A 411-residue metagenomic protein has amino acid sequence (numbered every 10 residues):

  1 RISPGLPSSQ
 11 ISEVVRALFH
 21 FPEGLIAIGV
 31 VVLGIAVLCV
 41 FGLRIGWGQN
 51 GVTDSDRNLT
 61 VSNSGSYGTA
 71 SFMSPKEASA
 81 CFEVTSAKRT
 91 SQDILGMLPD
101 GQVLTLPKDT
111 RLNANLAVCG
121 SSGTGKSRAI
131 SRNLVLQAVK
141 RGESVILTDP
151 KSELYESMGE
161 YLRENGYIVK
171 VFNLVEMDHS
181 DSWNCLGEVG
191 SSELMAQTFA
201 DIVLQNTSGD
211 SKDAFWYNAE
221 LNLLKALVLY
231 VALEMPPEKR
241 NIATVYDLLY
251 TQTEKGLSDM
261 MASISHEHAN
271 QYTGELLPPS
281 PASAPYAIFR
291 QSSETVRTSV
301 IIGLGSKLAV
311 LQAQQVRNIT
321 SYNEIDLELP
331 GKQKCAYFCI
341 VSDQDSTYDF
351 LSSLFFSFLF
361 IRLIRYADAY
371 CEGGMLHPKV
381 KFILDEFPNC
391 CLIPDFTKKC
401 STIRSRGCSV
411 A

Functional and structural regions predicted by a protein language model:
R1-T124, R128-L136, R141, D178: Basic- and hydrophobic-enriched, low-structure N-terminal and domain-boundary segments that flank ATP-binding catalytic
L98-D100, P107-C408: P-loop NTPase motor domains
